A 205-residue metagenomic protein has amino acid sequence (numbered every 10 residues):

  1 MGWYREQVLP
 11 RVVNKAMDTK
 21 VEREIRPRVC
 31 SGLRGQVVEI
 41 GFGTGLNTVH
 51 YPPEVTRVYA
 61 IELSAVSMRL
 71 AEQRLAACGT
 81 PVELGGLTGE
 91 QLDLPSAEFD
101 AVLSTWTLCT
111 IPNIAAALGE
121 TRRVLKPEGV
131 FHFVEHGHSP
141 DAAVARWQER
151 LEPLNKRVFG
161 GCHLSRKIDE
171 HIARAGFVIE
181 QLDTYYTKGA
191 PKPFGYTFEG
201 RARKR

Functional and structural regions predicted by a protein language model:
Y4-E6, V13-D18, V134-F194: C-terminal alpha-helical "lid/dimerization" subdomain adjacent to the S-adenosyl-L-methionine
A16-Q36, L46-H50: Conserved alpha-helix/loop element of class I SAM-dependent methyltransferases that forms part of the SAM/SAH-binding
V38-I40, T44-Q91: Class I SAM-dependent methyltransferase SAM/SAH-binding core
A60, L84, D100-L103, F133: Conserved SAM-binding loop
E90-V102: A short acidic, Gly/Pro-enriched loop at the edge of an enzyme's catalytic core that lines a small-molecule cofactor
D100-I114: A short SAM/SAH-binding and catalytic strip from SAM-dependent methyltransferases
A115-V130: A short glycine-rich, Lys/Arg-flanked "PGG" loop and its adjoining helix->strand segment in the class I
T197-R205: C-terminal lobe and adjacent flexible extensions of AdoMet/dcAdoMet transferase-like proteins
